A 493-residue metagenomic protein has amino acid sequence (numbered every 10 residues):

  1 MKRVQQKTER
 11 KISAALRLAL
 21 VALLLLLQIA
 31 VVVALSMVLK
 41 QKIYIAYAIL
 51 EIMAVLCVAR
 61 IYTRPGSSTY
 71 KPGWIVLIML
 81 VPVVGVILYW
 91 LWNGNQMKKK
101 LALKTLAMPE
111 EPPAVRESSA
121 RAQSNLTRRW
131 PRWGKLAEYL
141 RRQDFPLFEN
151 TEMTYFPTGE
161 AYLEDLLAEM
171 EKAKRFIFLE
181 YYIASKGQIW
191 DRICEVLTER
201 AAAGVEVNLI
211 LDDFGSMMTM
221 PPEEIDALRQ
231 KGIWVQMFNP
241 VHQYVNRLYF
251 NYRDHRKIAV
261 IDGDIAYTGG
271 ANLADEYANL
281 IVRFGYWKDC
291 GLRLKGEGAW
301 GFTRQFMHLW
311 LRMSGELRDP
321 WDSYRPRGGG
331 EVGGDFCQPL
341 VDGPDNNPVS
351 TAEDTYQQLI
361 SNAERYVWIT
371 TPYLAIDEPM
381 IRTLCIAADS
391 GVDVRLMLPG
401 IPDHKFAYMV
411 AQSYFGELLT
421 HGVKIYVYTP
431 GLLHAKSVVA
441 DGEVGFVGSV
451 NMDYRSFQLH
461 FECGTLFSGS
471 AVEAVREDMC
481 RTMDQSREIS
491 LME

Functional and structural regions predicted by a protein language model:
M1-D354, Q358, N362, P402 (+4 more regions): N-terminal localization/anchoring segments of enzymes in phospholipid and broader phosphate metabolism
G232-I233, S390-V392, V423: Glycine-enriched alpha-helix->loop->beta-strand junction motifs that scaffold or abut catalytic
H308, T383-A387, S413: Short, solvent-exposed amphipathic alpha-helical segments in soluble enzyme and RNA/protein-processing domains
Y373-R395, P399, H404: Helical hairpin unit composed of two closely spaced alpha helices linked by a short loop
I425-T429: Active-site donor-binding acidic/aromatic loop of nucleotide-activated sugar and phosphosugar transferases involved
K436: Catalytic-core elements of nucleic-acid end-processing and repair enzymes
